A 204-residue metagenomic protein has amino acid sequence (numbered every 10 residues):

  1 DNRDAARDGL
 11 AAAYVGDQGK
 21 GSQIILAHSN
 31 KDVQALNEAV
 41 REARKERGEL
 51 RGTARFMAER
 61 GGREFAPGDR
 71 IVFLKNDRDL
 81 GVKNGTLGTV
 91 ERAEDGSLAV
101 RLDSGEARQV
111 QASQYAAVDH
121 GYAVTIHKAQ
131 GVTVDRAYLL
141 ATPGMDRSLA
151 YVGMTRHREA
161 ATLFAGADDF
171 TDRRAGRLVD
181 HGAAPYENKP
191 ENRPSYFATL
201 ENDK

Functional and structural regions predicted by a protein language model:
D1-V100, A175-K204: Conserved helicase motor core of P-loop NTPases
T86-K204: C-terminal accessory regions
